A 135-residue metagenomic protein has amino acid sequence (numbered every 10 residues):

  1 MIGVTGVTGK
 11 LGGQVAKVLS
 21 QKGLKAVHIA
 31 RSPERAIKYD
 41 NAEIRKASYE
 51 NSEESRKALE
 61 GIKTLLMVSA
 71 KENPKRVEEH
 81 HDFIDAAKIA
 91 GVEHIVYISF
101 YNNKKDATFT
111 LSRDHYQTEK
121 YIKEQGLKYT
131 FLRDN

Functional and structural regions predicted by a protein language model:
M1, V27-H28, V96, T130: A structural signal for isolated positions on well-ordered beta-strands in alpha/beta enzyme cores
I2, H28-A90, N102-K104: NAD(P)H-binding glycine-rich loop region in Rossmannoid oxidoreductase-like domains and their noncatalytic homologs
I2-L24: N-terminal Rossmann NAD(P)H-binding glycine-rich loop of SDR-like oxidoreductase domains
K22, G61-I62, Q125-G126: Structured helix-beta-strand junction loops
K25, E43, K128-T130: Conserved beta-strand segments of alpha/beta enzyme cores
S69-N135: Glycine-/Pro-rich loop/turn segments that contact NAD(P) or position catalytic residues in Rossmann-like domains
